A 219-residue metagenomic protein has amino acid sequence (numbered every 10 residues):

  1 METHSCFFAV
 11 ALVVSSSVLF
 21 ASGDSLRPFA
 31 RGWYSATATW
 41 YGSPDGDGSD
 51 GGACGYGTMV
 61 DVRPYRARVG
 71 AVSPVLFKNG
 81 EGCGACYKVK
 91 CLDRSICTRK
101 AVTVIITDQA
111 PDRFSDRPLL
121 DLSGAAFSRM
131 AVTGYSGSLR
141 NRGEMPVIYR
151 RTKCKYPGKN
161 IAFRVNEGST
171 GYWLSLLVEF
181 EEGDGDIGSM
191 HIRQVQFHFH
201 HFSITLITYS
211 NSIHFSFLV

Functional and structural regions predicted by a protein language model:
E2-V219: Folded extracytoplasmic luminal domains of secretory or organellar precursors
